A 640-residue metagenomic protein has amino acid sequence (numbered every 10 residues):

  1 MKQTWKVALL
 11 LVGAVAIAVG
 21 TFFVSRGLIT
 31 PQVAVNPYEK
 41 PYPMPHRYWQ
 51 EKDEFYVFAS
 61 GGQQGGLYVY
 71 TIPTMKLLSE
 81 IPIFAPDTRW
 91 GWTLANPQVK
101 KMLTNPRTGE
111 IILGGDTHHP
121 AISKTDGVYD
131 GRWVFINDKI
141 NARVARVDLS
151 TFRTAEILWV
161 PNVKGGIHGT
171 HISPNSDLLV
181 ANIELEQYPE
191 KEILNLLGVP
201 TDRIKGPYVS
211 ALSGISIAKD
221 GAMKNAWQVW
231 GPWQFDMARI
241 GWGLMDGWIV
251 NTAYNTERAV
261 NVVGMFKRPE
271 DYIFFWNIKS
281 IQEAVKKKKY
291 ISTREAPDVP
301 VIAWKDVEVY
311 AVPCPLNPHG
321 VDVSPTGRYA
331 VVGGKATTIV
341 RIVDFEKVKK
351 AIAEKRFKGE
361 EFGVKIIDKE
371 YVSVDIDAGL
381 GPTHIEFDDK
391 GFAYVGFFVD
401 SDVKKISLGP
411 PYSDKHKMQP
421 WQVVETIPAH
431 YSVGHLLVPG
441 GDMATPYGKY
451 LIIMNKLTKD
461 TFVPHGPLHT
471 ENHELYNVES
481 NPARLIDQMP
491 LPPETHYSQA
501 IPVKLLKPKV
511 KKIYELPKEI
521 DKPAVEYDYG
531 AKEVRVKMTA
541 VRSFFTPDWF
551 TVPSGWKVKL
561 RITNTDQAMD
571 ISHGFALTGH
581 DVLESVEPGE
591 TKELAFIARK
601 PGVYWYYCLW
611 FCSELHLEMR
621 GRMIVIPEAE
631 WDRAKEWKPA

Functional and structural regions predicted by a protein language model:
Q3-V7, L11, V15-E526, K557: Predominantly soluble domains enriched in secretory-pathway, periplasmic, or organellar proteins
Y42-M44, E51-D53, T539-D548, L577-H580: N-terminal post-signal-peptidase region of extra-cytosolic proteins
V69-T71, P547-A568, T591-K600, Y604 (+1 more regions): Beta-strand cores of secreted/periplasmic/IMS beta-sandwich domains, seen most often in copper-related folds
E156-I157, R561-T591, E614-R622: Histidine- and aromatic-enriched segments that form or immediately flank copper-ligand environments
V309, S373-V374, P547-F550, D581-V586 (+1 more regions): Beta-strand-rich interaction surfaces with strong enrichment in secreted/lumenal proteins
P508-K537, A629-A640: Extracytoplasmic entry segments of secretory-pathway proteins
K522-V525, V586-A640: Extracellular/periplasmic metallocenter environments
Y527-K557: N-terminal edge beta-strand
